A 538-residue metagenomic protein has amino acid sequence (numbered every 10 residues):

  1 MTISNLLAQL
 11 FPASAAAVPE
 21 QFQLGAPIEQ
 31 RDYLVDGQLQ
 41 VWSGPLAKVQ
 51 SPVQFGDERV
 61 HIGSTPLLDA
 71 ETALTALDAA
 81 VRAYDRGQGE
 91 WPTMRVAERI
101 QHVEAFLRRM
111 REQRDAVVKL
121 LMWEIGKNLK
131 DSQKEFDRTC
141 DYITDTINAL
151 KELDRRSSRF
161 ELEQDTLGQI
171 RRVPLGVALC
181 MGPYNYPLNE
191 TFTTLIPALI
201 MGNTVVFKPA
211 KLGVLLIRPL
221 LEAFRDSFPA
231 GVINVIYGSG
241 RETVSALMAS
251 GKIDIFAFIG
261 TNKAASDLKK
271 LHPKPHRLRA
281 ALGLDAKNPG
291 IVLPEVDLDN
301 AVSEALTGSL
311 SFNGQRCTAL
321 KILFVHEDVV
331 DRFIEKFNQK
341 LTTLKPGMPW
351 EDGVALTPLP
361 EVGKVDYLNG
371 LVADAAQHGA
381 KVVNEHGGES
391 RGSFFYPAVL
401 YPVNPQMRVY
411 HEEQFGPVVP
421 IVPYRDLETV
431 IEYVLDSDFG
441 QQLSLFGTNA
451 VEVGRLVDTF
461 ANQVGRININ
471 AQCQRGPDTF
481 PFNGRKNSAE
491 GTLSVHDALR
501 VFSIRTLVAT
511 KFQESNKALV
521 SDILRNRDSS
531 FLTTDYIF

Functional and structural regions predicted by a protein language model:
T2-I3, R59-H61, R82, S227 (+5 more regions): Conserved C-terminal structural/oligomerization subdomain of aldehyde/semialdehyde dehydrogenase
T2-K119, A281, I421: Short, structured beta/alpha segment
T2-Q38, D141, D145-N148, R475 (+1 more regions): Non-catalytic terminal extensions of PLP-dependent enzymes
G37, R99, L121, G202 (+8 more regions): Residue-level signal for inorganic ion chemistry
H61-L68, R82-E90, C180, G290-L293 (+5 more regions): Short, well-ordered beta-strand elements within core beta-sheets of diverse protein domains
D85-L195, F228, I233, T510-K511 (+2 more regions): N-terminal Rossmann NAD(P)-binding subdomain characteristic of aldehyde/semialdehyde dehydrogenases
E152-N300, Y424, I537: Rossmann-like NAD(P) dinucleotide-binding subdomain of oxidoreductase/dehydrogenase enzymes
A223, S227-F228, I255, K263-N404 (+6 more regions): ALDH superfamily catalytic-core signature
